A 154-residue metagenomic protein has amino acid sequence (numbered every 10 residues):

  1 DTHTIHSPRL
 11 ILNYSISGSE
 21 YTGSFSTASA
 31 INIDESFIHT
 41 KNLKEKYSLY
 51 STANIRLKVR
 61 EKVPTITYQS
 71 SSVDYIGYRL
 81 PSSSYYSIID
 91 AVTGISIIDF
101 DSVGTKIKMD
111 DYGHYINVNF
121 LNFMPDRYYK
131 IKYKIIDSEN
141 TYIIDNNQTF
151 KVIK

Functional and structural regions predicted by a protein language model:
D1-K46, K58-R60, S84-S87, M109-D111: Secreted, disulfide-rich extracellular signaling modules
S29-E35, D137-K154: Short beta-strand elements
H39-L43, S102-V103, Y115-N119: Short structured motifs
S48-Y50, D126: Solvent-exposed, conformationally flexible loop/turn segments
S51-I55: Structural beta-strand segments of beta-rich domains
R56, R60-V103: Extended low-complexity, serine/threonine- and proline-enriched intrinsically disordered segments
S84, L121-T141: Internal, hydrophobic beta-strand segments that form the core of beta-sheet-rich folds
K106-N119, P125-R127: Aromatic sugar-binding surface patches on proteins that engage polysaccharides or sugar-phosphate polymers
